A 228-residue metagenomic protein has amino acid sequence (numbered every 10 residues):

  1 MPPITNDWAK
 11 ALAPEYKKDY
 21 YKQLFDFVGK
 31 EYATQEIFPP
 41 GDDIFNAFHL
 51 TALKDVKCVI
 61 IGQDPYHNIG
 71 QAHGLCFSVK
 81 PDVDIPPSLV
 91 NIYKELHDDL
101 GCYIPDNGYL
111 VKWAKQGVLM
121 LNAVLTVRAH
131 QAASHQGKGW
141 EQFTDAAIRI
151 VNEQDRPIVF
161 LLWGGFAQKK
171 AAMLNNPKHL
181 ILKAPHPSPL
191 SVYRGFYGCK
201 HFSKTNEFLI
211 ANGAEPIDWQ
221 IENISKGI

Functional and structural regions predicted by a protein language model:
P2, P14-L162, F166-K169, L174 (+4 more regions): A polyanion-binding, active-site-adjacent surface
T5-A9: Short, contiguous pre-domain boundary segments
R194-F196: A non-catalytic structural micro-motif
K226-I228: Acidic, low-complexity intrinsically disordered tails
